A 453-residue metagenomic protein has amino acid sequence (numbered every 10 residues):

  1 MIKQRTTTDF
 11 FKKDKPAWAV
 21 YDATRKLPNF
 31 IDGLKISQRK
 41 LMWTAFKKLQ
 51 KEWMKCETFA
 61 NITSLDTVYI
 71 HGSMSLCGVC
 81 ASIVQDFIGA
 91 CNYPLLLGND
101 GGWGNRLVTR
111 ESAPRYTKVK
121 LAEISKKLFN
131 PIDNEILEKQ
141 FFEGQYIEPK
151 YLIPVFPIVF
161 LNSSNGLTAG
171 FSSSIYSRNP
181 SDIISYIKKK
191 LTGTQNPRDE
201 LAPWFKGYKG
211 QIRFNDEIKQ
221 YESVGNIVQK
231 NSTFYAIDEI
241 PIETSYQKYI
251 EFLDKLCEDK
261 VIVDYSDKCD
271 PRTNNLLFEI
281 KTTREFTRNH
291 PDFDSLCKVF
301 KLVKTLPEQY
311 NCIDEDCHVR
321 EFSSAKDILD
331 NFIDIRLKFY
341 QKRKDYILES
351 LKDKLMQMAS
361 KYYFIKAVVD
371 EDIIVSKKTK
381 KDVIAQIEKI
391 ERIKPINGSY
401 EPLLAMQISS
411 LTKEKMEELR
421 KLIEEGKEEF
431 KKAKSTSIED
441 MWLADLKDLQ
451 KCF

Functional and structural regions predicted by a protein language model:
M1-K219, E279: Catalytic phosphate-handling regions of large nucleic-acid enzymes and associated NTPases
G193-F453: Charged, surface-exposed alpha-helical interface/stalk elements
